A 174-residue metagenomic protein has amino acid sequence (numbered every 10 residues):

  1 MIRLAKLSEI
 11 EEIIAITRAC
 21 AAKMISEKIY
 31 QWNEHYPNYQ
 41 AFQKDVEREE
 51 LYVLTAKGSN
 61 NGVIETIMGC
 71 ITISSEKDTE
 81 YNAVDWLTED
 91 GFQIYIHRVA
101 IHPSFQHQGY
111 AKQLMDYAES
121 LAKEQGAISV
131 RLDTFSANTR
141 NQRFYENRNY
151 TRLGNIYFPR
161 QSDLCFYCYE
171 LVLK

Functional and structural regions predicted by a protein language model:
M1-A15: A short beta-loop-alpha structural element at the N-terminal edge of CoA-dependent acyl/N-acetyltransferase catalytic
I14, A21-K44: Conserved GNAT-fold acetyl-CoA-binding loop/helix
A41-V53, K57, E76-D78, Y95: A short helix-loop-beta-strand connector motif used in the catalytic cores of GNAT acetyltransferases and, in some
E50-I71: Conserved beta-hairpin
G62-I64, T72-R98, Q106, R160: Conserved acyl-donor/pantetheine-binding loop and adjacent beta-alpha core of acyl/acetyltransferases and related
D90-F92, I128, F135-Q142, E146-R148 (+1 more regions): C-terminal "cap" of GNAT-fold acetyltransferases
I101, H107-S120, R143-N147: Conserved acetyl-CoA-binding loop-helix of GNAT-fold acetyltransferases
M115, A122-T134: Conserved GNAT acetyl-CoA-binding A-motif
